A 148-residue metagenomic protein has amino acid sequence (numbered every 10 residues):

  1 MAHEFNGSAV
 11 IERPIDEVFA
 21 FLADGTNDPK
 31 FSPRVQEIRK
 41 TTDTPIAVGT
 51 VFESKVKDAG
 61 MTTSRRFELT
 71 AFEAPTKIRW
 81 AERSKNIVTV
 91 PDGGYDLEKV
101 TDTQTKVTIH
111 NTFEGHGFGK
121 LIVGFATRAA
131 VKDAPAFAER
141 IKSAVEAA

Functional and structural regions predicted by a protein language model:
M1-D43, A47: Hydrophobic ligand-binding cavity/cleft-lining segments
E4, K99-V100, T105, V123: Extended beta-strand/beta-hairpin segments
G7-A9, R65-A71, P91-K99: Hydrophobic/aromatic beta-strand elements that line small-molecule binding cavities or substrate pockets in beta-rich
S32, E82, I122: Short, flexible helix/strand-to-coil boundary loops that buttress conserved ligand/catalytic motifs in alpha/beta
R39-N86, Q104, A136-A148: Glycine-rich portal/gate segments that line the openings of hydrophobic small-molecule binding cavities
V56, E82, K99, I109-N111: Residue-level recognition of conserved beta-strand positions in structured domain cores
R83-T89, H110-H116: Short, solvent-exposed aromatic-acidic interface loops
K106, T112-A148: A conserved amphipathic terminal alpha-helix motif
